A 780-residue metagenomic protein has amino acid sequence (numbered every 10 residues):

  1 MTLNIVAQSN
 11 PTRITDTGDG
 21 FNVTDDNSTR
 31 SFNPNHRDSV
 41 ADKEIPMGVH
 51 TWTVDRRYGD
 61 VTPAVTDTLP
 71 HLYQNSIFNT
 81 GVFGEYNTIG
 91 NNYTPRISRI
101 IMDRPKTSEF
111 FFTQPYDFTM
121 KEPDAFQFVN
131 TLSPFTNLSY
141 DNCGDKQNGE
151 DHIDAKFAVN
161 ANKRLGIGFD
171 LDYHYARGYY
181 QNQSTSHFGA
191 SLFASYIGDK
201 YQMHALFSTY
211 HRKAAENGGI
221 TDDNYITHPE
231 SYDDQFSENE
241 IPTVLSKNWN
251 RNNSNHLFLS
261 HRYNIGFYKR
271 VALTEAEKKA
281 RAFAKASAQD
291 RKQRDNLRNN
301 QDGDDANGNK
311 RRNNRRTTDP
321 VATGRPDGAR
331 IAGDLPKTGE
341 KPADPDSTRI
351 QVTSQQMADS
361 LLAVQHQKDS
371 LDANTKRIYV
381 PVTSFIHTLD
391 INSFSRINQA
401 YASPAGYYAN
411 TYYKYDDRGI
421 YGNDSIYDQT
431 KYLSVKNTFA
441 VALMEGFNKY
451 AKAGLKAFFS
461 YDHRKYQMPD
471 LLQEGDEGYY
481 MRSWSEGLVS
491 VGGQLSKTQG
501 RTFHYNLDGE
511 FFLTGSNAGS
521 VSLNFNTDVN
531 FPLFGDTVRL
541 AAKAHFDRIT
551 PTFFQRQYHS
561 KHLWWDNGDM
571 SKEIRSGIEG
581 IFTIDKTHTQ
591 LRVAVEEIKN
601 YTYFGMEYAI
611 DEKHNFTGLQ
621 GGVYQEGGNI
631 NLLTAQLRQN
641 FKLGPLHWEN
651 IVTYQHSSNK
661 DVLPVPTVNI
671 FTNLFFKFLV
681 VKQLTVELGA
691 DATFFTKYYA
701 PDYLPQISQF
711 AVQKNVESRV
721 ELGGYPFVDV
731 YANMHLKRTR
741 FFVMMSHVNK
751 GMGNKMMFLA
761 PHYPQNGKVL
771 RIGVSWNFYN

Functional and structural regions predicted by a protein language model:
L3-A7: Sec/Tat signal peptide C-region and signal peptidase I cleavage site
Q8-F258, R262-A343, S347-T348, N530-T537 (+2 more regions): Membrane-proximal, glycine/serine-rich, low-complexity loop/turn segments characteristic of large bacterial
F207, I241-G303, R312, K341-S347 (+1 more regions): Exposed, low-structure sequence patches enriched in small/polar residues
